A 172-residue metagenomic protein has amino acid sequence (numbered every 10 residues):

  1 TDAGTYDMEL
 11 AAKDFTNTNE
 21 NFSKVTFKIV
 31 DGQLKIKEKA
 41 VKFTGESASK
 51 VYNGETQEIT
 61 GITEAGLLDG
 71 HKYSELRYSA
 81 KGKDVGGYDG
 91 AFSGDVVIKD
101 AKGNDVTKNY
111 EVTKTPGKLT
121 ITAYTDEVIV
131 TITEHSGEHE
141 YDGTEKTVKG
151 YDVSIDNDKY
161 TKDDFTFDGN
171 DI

Functional and structural regions predicted by a protein language model:
T1-I172: Solvent-exposed beta-strand/loop surfaces, strongest in extracytoplasmic domains of secreted and cell-surface proteins
